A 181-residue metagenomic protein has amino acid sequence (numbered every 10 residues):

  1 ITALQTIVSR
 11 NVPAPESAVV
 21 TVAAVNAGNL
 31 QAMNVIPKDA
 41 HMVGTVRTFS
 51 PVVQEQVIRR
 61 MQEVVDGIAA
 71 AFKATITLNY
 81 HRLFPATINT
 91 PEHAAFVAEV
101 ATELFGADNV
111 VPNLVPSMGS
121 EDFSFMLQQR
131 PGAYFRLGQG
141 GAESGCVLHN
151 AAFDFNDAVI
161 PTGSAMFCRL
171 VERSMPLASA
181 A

Functional and structural regions predicted by a protein language model:
I1-N89, P116-M118, S124: Midchain, well-structured core segments that form catalytic/ion-binding scaffolds
Q5-V8, A101-F105, M175-A178: Sec/Tat-exported extracytoplasmic proteins
V20, G28-Q31, N79-R82, F105 (+4 more regions): Residue-level signal for pocket-adjacent positions within structured domains
Q56, N89-E92, F155-A158: Alpha-helix N-cap and loop-to-helix initiation/capping positions
Q56-G67, F96, T162-R169: A non-catalytic, amphipathic alpha-helix used as a structural packing/dimerization or gating element in enzyme scaffolds
A74-T77, T102-P116: C-terminal helix-coil-helix/basic helical segment that borders enzyme active sites and/or dimer interfaces and provides
T87-L104: Short, low-order "capping/linker" segments at domain edges
V111-L177, A181: Zn-dependent metallopeptidase/amidohydrolase metal-coordination segment
